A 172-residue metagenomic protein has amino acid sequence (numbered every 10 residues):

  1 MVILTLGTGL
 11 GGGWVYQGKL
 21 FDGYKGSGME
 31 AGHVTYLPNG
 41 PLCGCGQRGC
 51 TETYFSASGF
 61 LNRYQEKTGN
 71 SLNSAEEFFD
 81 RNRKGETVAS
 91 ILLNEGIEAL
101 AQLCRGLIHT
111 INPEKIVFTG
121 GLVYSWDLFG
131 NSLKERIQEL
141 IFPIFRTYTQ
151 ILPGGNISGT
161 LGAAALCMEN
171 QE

Functional and structural regions predicted by a protein language model:
M1-Y54: Glycine-rich phosphate-binding loop of actin/hexokinase-like ATP-binding domains
T35-E172: ATP-binding/phosphotransfer module of carbohydrate and carboxylate kinases, centering on a glycine-rich
